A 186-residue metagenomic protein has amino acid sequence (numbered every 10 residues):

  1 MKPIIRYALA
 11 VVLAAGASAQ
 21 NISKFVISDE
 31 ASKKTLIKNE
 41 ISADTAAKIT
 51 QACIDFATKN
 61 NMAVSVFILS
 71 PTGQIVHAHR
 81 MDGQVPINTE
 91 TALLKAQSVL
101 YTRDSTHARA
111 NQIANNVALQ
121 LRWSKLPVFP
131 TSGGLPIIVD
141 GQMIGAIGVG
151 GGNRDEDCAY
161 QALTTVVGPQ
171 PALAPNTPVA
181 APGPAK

Functional and structural regions predicted by a protein language model:
K2-A10: Sec-dependent signal peptide recognition, specifically the positively charged N-region followed immediately by
A10-A19: Hydrophobic h-region of N-terminal signal peptides that target proteins for export in Gram-negative bacteria
Q20-K186: Flexible, solvent-exposed loop/hinge segments and secondary-structure transition points
